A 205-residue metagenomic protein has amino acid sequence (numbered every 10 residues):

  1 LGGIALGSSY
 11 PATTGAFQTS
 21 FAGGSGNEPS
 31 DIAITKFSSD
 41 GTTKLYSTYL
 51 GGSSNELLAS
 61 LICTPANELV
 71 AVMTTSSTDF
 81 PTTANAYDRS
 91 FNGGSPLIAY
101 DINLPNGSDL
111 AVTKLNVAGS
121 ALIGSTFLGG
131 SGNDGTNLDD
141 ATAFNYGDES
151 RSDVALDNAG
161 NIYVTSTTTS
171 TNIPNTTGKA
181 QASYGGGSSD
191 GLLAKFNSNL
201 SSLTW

Functional and structural regions predicted by a protein language model:
L1-W205: A sequence-level/structural motif corresponding to short, flexible coil/turn segments enriched in small polar residues
